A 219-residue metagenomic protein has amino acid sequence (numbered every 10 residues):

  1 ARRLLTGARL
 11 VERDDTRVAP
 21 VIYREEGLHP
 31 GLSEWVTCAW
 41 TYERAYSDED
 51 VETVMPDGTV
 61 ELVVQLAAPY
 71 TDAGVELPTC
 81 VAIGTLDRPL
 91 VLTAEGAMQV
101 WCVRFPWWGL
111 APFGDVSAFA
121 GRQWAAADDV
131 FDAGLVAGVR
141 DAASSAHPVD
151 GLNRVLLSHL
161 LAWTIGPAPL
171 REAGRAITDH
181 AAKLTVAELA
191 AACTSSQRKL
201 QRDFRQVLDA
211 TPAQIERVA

Functional and structural regions predicted by a protein language model:
A1-Q197, V207-Q214: Alpha-helical bundle regulatory/interaction domains
D203: Residues within the DNA-recognition helix of helix-turn-helix
E216-A219: Short, basic, alpha-helical segments at the C-terminal edge of helix-turn-helix-like DNA-binding modules
